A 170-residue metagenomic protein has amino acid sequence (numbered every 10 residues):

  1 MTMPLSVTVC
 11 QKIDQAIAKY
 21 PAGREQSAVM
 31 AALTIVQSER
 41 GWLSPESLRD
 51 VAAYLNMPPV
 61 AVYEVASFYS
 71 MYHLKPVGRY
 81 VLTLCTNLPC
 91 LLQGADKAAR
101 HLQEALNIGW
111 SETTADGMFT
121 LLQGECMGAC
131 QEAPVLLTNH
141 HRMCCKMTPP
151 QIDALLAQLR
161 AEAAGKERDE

Functional and structural regions predicted by a protein language model:
M1-E170: Signature of N-terminal electron-transfer/Fe-S-associated modules in redox systems
